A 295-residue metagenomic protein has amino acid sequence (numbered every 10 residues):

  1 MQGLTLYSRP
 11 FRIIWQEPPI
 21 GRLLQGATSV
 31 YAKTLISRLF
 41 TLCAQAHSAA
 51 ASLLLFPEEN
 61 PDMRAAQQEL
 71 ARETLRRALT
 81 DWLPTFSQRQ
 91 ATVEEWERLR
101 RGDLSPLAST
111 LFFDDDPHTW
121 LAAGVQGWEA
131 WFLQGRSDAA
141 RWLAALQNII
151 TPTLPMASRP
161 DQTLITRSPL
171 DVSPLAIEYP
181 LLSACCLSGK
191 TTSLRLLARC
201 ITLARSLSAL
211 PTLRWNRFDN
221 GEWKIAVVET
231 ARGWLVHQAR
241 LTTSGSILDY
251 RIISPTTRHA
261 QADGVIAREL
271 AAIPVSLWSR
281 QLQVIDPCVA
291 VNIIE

Functional and structural regions predicted by a protein language model:
M1-W234, T256-E295: Active-site bordering "gate/hinge" segments that shape substrate access to catalytic or cofactor-binding pockets
